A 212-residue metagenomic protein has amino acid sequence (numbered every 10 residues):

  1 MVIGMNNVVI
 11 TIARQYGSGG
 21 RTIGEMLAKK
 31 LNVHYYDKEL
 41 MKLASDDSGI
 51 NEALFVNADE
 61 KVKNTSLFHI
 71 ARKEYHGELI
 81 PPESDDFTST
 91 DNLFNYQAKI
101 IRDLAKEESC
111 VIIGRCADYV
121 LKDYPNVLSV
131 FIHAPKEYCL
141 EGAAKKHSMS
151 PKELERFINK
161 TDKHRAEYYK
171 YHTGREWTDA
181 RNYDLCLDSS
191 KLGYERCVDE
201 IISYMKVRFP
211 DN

Functional and structural regions predicted by a protein language model:
N6-R14, E108: Pre-Walker A (Motif I) flank of P-loop NTPase domains
I12-E25: Glycine-rich phosphate-binding P-loop
H34-S45: Short beta-strand-centered segment that lines the nucleotide-binding/catalytic pocket of NTP-utilizing
S45-S109: ATP-dependent small-molecule kinase phosphotransfer cores that center on conserved nucleotide phosphate-binding segments
K61-K73, S150-Y194: Small-molecule kinase domains that catalyze NTP-dependent phosphoryl transfer to phosphate-bearing small molecules
L104, A117-D123: RNA pseudouridine synthases
D123-K146, S150-N159: Conserved phosphate-donor/acceptor-positioning beta-strand/loop module used by diverse small-molecule
